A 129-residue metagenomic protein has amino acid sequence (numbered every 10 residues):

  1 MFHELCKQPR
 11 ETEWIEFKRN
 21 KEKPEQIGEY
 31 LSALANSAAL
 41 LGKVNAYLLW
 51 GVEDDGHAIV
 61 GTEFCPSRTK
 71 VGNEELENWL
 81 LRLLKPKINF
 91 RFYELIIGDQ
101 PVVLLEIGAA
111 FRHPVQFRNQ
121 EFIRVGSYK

Functional and structural regions predicted by a protein language model:
M1-K129: Conserved N-terminal catalytic/coupling substructures associated with nucleotide/phosphate chemistry
